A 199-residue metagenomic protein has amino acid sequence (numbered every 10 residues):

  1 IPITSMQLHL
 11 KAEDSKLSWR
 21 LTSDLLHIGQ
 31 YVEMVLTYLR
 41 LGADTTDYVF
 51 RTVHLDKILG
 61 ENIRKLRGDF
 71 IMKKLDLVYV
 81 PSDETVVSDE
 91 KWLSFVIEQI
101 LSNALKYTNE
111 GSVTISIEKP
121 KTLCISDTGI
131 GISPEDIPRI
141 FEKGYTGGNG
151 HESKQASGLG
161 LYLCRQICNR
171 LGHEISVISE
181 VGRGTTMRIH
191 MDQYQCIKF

Functional and structural regions predicted by a protein language model:
A43-Y48, P81, T85-K91: Conserved micro-motifs of the catalytic ATP-binding
V49-R67: A conserved beta-strand-to-alpha-helix junction within the catalytic ATP-binding
A104-L105: Short helix-loop "hinge" at the ATP-lid/N-box region of the Bergerat-fold HATPase_c
S112-T122: Short beta-strand/loop element within the Bergerat-fold HATPase_c
I132-Y145: Short conserved segment of the HATPase_c
Y145-Q155: Glycine-rich ATP-lid/hinge loop adjacent to the conserved G-boxes
